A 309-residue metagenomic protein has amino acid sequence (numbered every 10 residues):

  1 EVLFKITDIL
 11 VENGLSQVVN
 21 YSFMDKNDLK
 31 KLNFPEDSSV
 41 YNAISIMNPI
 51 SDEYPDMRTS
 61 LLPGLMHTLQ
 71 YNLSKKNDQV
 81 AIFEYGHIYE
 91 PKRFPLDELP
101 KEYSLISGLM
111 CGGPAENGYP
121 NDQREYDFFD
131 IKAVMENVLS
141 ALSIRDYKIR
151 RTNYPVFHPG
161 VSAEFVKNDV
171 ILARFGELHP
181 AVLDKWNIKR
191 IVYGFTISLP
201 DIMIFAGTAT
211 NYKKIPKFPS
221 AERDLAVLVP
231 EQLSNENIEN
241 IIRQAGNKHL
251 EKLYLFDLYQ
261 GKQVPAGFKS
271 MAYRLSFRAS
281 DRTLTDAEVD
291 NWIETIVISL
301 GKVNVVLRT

Functional and structural regions predicted by a protein language model:
E1-V80, R223, S276-A279, L284 (+1 more regions): Extended, well-folded interaction surfaces typified by the phenylalanyl-tRNA synthetase beta subunit core
T7, L62-M66, Q70, G86 (+3 more regions): Predominant activation on well-ordered alpha-helical scaffold segments within soluble catalytic domains
S16, F83, E251-Y254: A short, local hydrophobic-aromatic micro-motif
L29, K92, K101, A115-T309: A carboxyl-terminal module marker
D37, Y41, S74, R93-Y103: A mid-to-C-terminal "edge-of-domain" accessory segment
I50, G86-Y89, D257: Short, flexible loop/turn elements at secondary-structure junctions
T59, P63, V80-F83, Y103 (+2 more regions): Non-catalytic, well-ordered alpha-helical scaffold segments
G108: Conserved catalytic motifs of ABC-family nucleotide-binding domains
